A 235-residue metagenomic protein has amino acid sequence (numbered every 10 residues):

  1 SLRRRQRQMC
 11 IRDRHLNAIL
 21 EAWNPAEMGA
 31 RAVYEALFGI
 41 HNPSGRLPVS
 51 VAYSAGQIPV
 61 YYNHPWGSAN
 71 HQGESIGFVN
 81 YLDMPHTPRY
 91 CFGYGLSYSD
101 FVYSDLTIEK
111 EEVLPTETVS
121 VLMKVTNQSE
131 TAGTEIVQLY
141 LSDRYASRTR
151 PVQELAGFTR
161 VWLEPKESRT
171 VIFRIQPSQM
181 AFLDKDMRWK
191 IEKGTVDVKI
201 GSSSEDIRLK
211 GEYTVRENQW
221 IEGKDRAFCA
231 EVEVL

Functional and structural regions predicted by a protein language model:
S1-I11: Single conserved hydrophobic/aromatic residue that forms the stacking wall/gate of nucleotide- or nucleobase-binding
R5, A22-P25, V49-S54: Active-site-proximal beta-strand/loop segments in catalytic clefts of secreted hydrolases
Q8, S50-P59, D197, E212-R216: A glycine-rich phosphate-binding loop feature that marks nucleotide/adenosyl-phosphate handling sites
R14-L16: Short, structured coil segments at secondary-structure junctions
A18-A30: Acidic, His- and aromatic-enriched active-site or binding-groove loops in soluble protein domains that engage sugars
A30-S54, Y62: Non-catalytic, well-ordered alpha-helical segments in soluble enzyme domains
V51-L106: Catalytic cores of secreted or luminal carbohydrate-active enzymes
W66-G67, L82-M84, S97-L235: Intrinsically disordered, low-complexity Ser/Thr/Gly-rich stretches
